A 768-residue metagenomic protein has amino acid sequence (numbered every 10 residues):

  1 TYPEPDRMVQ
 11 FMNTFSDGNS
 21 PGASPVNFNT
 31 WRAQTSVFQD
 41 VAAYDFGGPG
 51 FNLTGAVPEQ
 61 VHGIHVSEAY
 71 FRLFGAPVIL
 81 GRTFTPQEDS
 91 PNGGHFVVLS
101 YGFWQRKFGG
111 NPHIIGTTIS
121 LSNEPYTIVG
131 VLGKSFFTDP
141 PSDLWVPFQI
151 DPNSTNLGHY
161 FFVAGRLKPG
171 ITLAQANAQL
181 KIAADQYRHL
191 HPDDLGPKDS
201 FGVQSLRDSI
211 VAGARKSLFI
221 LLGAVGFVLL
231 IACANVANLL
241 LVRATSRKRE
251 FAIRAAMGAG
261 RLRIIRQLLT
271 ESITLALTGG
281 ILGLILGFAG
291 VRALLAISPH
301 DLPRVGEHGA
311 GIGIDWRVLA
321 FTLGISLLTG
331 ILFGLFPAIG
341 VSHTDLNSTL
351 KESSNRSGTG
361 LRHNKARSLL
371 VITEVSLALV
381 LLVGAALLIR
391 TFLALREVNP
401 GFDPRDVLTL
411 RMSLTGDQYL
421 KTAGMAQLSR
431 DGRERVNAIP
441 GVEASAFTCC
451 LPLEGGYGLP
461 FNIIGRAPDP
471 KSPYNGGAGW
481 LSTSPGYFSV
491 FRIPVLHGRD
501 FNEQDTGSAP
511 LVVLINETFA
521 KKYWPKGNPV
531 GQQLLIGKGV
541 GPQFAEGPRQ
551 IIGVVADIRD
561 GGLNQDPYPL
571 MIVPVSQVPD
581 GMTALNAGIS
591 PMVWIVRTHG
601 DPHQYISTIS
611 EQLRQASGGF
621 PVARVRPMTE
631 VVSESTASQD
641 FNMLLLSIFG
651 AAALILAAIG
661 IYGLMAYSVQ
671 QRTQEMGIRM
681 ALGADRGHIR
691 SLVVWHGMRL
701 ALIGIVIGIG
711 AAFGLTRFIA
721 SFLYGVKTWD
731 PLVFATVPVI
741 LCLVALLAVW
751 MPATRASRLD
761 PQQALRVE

Functional and structural regions predicted by a protein language model:
T1-P3, I231-A234, A276-I281, R367-T391 (+2 more regions): Short, strongly hydrophobic transmembrane alpha-helices
Y2-G48, H159-A164, N399-F461: Membrane-proximal extracellular/periplasmic loop immediately following the first transmembrane helix
Y2-P3, T14-D17, G50, V57-P58 (+14 more regions): Membrane-helix entry/capping segments
H62-P86, G94-K216, R292-I297, G384 (+3 more regions): Mid-to-C-terminal secondary-structure elements that act as membrane-proximal/extracytoplasmic interface segments
L206-V211, L239-R266, T270, G290-Y419 (+2 more regions): Alpha-helical transmembrane segments of integral membrane proteins
A232-A276, H343-S357, I659-L700, R758-R766: Intracellular coupling helices
V318-P337, L379-L382, A652-L654, A658 (+1 more regions): Hydrophobic alpha-helical transmembrane segments of polytopic membrane proteins
